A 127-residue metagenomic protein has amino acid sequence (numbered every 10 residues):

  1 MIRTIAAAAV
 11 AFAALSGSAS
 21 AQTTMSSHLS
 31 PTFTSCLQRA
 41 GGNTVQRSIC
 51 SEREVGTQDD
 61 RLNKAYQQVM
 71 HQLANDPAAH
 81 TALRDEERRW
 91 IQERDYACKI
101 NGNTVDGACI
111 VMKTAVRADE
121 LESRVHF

Functional and structural regions predicted by a protein language model:
M1-A8: Bacterial N-terminal signal peptides that target proteins for export
A8-A9, A19: Cleavable N-terminal signal peptides
A14-S18: N-terminal signal peptide c-region/cleavage motif recognized by signal peptidases
A19-F127: N-terminal alpha-helical modules
